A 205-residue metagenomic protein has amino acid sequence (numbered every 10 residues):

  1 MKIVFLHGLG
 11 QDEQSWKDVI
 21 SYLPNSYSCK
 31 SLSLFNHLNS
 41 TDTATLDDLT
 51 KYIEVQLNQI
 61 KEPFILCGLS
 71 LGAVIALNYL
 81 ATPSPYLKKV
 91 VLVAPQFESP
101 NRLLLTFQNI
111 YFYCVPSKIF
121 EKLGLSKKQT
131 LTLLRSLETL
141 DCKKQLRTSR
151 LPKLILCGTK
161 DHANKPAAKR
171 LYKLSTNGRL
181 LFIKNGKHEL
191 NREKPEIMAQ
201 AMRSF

Functional and structural regions predicted by a protein language model:
M1-N39: Conserved HGGG/HGGXW glycine-rich cap/lid loop of the alpha/beta-hydrolase fold
S21, K30-F64: Active-site loop/oxyanion-hole signature of alpha/beta-hydrolase fold enzymes
L46, A81, K89-V115, K165: Flexible "cap/lid" loop of the alpha/beta hydrolase fold
G68-A76: Gly/Ala-rich beta-loop-alpha elbow adjacent to hydrolase catalytic centers
K118-K144, K160: Hydrophobic, aromatic-rich cap/lid helix
T148-S149, I155-C157: Short beta-strand/loop motif that positions the catalytic acidic residue of the alpha/beta-hydrolase fold
H162-A168: Conserved alpha/beta-hydrolase "acid-adjacent" motif
G186-P195: Catalytic histidine-centered segment of alpha/beta-hydrolase-like enzymes
